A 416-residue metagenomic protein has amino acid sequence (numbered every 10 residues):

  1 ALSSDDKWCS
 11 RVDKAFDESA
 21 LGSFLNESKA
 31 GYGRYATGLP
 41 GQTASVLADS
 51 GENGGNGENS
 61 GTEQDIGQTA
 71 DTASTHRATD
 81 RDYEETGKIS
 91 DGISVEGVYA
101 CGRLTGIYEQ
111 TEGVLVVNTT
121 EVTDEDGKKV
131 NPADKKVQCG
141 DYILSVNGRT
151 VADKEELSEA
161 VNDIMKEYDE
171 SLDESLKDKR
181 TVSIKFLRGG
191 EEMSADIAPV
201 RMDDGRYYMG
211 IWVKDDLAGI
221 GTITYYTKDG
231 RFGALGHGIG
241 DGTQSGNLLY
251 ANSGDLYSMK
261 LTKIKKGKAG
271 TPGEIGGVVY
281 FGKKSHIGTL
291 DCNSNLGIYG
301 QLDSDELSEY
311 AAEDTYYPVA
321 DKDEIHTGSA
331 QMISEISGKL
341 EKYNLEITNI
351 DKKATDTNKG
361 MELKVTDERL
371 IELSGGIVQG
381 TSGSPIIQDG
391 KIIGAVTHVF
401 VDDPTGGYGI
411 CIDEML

Functional and structural regions predicted by a protein language model:
A1-L25, G31-R34, L39-A48, N53-Q64 (+5 more regions): Gram-positive cell-envelope targeting signals
L2-R34, S45, H76, D80-T123 (+3 more regions): PDZ/PDZ-like peptide-tail recognition elements
R77-V95, T105, S158-M209: PDZ-domain C-terminal substructure recognizer with occasional recognition of PDZ-binding tails
E112, C139-G140, H326, S382 (+1 more regions): Short, flexible surface segments
E121-Y142, S382: PDZ/PDZ-like domain micro-motif
A133-E156, I386-D389, I393-G394, H398: Conserved PDZ fold ligand-binding element
R149-E159, E341-Y343, D402-G406: Short, Lys/Arg- and Gly-enriched loop/turn segments at beta-strand edges
A198-G375, Q379, Q388-D389, T397 (+1 more regions): Serine endopeptidase catalytic core focused on the charge-relay Asp
